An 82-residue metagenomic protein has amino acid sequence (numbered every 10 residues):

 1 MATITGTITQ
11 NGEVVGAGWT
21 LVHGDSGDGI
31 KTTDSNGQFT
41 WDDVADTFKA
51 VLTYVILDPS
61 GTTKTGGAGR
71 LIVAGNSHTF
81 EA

Functional and structural regions predicted by a protein language model:
M1-T5, N36-Q38, S77: Intrinsic-disorder/low-complexity, polar/charged segments enriched in Ser/Thr/Lys/Arg/Asp/Glu/Gln
A2, I8-T9, T33, L57: Hydrophobic alpha-helical segments, especially N-terminal targeting/anchoring helices
A2-T3, Q10-D25, D46-T47: Short, ordered, surface-exposed loop/turn motifs in non-cytosolic proteins
V22-D28, L57-G61: Change "in extracellular beta-sheet-rich domains … of secreted and cell-surface proteins" to "in beta-sheet-rich domains
S26-D43: Short, acidic Ser/Thr/Gly-rich low-complexity loop/linker segments typical of extracellular and cell-surface proteins
Q38-V55: Short Pro-Gly-centered beta-turn/loop motif in secreted/extracellular proteins
I56-E81: Structured interaction patches on ligand/partner-binding surfaces of diverse proteins
